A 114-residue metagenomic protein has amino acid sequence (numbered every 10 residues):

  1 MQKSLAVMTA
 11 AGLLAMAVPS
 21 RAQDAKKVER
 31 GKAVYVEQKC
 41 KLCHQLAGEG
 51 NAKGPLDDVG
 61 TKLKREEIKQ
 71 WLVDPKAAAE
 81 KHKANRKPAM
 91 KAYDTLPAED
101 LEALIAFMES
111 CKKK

Functional and structural regions predicted by a protein language model:
M1-T9: Bacterial N-terminal signal peptides that target proteins for export
T9-A15: Hydrophobic helical h-region of N-terminal Sec-dependent signal peptides in bacterial secretory/periplasmic proteins
M16-V36, K64: Electrostatic cytochrome c docking/interface patches
Q23, K113-K114: Short, solvent-exposed mixed-charge patches
K32-D58, L63: N-terminal targeting signals for Sec/Tat export/insertion, comprising classic cleavable signal peptides
Q38-L46, I68, L104-M108: The canonical Cys-X-X-Cys-His
N51-G60, D74-A103, C111: Axial heme c-ligation environment in periplasmic c-type cytochrome domains
